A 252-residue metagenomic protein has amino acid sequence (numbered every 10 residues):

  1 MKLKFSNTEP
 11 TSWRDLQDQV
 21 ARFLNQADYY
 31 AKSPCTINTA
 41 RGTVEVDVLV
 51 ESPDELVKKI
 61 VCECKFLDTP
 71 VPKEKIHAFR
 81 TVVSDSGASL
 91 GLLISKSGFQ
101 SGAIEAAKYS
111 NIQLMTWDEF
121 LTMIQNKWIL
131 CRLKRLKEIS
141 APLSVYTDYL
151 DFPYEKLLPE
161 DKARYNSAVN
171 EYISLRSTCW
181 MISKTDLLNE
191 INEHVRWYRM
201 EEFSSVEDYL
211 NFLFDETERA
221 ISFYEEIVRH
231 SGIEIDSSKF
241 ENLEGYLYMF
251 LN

Functional and structural regions predicted by a protein language model:
M1-N252: Mixed-charge (Asp/Glu-Lys/Arg
